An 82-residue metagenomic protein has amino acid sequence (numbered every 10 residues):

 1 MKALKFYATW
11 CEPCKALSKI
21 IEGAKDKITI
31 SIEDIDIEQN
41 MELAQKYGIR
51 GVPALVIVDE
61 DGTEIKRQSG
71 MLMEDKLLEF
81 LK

Functional and structural regions predicted by a protein language model:
M1-A24: Local sequence-structure signature of Cys/Sec-based thiol-disulfide redox active-site neighborhoods
F6, K25, T29-M41: Thiol-based oxidoreductase modules, predominantly thioredoxin-like and allied folds used for disulfide exchange
N40-E42, E74-D75: Short loop/turn elements that flank and shape the SAM/SAH-binding pocket of Class I
L43-Y47, F80: CheY-like receiver
Y47-V56: Structural micro-motif
V56-K82: Non-catalytic, surface beta->alpha helical segment in thiol-disulfide oxidoreductase systems
